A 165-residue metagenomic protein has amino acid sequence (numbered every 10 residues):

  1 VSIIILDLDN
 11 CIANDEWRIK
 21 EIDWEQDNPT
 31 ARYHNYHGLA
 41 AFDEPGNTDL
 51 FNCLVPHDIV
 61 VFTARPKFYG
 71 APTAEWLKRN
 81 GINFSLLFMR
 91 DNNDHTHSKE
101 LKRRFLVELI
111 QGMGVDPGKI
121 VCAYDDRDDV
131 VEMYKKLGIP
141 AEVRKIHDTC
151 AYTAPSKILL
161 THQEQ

Functional and structural regions predicted by a protein language model:
S2-T96: Alpha-helical substrate-recognition element adjacent to the catalytic core
I3, K102-D128, Y134: Conserved Lys-Pro-Asp/Glu-containing loop-to-beta segment of HAD-superfamily phosphomonoesterases, centered on
F51-V55, I110, K135: Surface-exposed amphipathic alpha-helices with a cationic face
D58, G81, G114, G138-P140: Glycine-centered loop/turn motif at secondary-structure junctions
P72-T73, S98-E100, A154-L159: Short secondary-structure transition/capping segments
T73-G81, L109, E132-G138: Short, aromatic/basic amphipathic alpha-helical patches
D94-P117, A141-T149: A structural preference for long, well-packed, hydrophobic secondary-structure segments
G118-E164: Acidic, Mg2+-coordinating phosphoryl-transfer loop and its flanking beta/alpha structural elements, shared across
